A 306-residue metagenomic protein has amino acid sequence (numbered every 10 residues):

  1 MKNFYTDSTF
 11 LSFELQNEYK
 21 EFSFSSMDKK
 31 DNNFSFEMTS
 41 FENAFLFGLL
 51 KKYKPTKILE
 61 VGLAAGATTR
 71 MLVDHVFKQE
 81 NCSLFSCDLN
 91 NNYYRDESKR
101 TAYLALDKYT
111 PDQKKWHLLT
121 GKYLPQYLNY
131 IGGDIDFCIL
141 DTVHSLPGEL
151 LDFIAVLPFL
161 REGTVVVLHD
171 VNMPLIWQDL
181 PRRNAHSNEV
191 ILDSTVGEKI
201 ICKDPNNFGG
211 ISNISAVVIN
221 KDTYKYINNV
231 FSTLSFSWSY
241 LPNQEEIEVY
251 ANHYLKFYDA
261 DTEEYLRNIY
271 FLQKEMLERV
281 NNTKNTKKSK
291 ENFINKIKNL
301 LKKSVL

Functional and structural regions predicted by a protein language model:
M1-A44: Mobile, glycine- and charge-enriched loop segments and immediately flanking short secondary-structure elements within
N32, N43, F47-L301: S-adenosylmethionine/decaboxylated-SAM
